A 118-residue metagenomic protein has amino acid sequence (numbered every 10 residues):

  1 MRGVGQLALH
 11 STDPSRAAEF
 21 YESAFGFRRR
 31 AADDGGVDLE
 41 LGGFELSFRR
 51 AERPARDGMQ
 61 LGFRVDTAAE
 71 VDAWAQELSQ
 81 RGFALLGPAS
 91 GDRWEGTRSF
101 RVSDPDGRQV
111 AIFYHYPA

Functional and structural regions predicted by a protein language model:
M1-S15, G58-F63, Y116-A118: N-terminal beta-strand motif that seeds the catalytic metal site of vicinal oxygen chelate
R2, A8-L46: Core segments of cupin and vicinal oxygen chelate
G5, D34-G35, M59, G96-R98: Residue-level marker for the onset of beta-strands and adjacent loop->beta junctions in well-ordered domains
R28-M59, V65, Q109-Y114: Conserved short beta-strand elements that form part of the metal-binding/catalytic scaffold of enzyme active sites
A69-Q76: Short amphipathic alpha-helices within nucleic acid-binding modules
Q76, Q80-A118: Vicinal oxygen chelate
